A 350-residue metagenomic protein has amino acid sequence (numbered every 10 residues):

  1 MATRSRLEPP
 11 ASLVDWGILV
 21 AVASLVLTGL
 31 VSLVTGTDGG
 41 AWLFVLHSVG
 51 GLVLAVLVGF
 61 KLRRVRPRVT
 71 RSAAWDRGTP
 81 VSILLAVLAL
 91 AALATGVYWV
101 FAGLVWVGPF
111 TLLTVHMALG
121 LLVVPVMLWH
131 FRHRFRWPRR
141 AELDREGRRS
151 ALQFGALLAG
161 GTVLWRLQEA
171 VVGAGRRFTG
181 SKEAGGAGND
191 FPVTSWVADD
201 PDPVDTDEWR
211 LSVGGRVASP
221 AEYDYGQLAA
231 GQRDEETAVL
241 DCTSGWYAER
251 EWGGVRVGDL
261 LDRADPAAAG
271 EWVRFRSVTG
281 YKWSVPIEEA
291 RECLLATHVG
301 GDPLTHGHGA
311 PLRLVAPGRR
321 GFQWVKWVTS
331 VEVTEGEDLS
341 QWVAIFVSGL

Functional and structural regions predicted by a protein language model:
M1-F178, K182-F191: Membrane-embedded alpha-helical bundles that constitute the cytochrome b-like, heme-associated redox core of multi-pass
R77-P80, F101, L167-L350: Structured, non-membrane catalytic/scaffold regions adjacent to prosthetic-group chemistry
